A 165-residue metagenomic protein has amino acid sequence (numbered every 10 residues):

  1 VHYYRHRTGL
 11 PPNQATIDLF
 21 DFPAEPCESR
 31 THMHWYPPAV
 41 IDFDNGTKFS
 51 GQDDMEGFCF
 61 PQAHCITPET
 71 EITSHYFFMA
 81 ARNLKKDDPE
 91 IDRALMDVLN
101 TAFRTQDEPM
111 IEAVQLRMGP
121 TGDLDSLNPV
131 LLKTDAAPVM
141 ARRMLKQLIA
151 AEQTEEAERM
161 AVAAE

Functional and structural regions predicted by a protein language model:
V1-E165: C-terminal catalytic domain of Rieske-type non-heme iron oxygenases
